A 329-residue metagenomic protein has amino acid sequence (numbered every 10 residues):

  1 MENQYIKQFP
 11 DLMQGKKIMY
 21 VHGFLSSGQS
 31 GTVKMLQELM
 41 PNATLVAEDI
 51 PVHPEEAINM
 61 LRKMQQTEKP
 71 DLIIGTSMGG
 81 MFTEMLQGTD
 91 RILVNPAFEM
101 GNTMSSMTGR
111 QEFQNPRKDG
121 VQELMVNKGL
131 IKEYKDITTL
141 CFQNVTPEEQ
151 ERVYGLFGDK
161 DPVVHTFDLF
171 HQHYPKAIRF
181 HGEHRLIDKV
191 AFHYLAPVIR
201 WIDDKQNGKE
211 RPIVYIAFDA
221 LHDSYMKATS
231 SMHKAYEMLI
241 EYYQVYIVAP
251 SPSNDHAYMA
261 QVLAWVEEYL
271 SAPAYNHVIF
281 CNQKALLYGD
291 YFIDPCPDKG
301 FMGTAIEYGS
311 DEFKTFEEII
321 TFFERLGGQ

Functional and structural regions predicted by a protein language model:
N3-K7, M19, K176-I213, T304-Q329: Charged phosphate-binding loop/patch that engages nucleotide di/tri-phosphates or the phosphate backbone of nucleic
Y5-T67: Active-site catalytic motif of lipid deacylating hydrolases and related acyltransferases
D71-G75, R91-L93, V153-D159, V278-F280 (+2 more regions): Short, hydrophobic beta-strand segments that form beta-sheet elements in well-ordered domains
I74-E84: Gly/Ala-rich beta-loop-alpha elbow adjacent to hydrolase catalytic centers
D90-I92, P96-I202: The alpha/beta-hydrolase serine catalytic core
K209-M226: Asp-based phosphoryl-transfer active-site loop
H222-I247: Short, acidic loop-to-helix structural element flanking the phosphoryl-transfer center in phosphate-processing enzymes
H256-Q329: C-terminal cap/substrate-recognition subdomain and adjoining C-terminal extension of metal-dependent phosphatase-like
